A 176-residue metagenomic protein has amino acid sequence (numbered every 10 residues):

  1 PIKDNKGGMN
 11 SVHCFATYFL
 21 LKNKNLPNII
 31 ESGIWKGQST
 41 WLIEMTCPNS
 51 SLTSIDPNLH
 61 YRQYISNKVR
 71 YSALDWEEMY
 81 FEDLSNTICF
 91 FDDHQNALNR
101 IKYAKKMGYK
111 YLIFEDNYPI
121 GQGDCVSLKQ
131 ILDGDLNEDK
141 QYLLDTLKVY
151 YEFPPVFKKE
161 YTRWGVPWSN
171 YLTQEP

Functional and structural regions predicted by a protein language model:
P1-C89, H94-P176: A short alpha-helical cap/connector motif
